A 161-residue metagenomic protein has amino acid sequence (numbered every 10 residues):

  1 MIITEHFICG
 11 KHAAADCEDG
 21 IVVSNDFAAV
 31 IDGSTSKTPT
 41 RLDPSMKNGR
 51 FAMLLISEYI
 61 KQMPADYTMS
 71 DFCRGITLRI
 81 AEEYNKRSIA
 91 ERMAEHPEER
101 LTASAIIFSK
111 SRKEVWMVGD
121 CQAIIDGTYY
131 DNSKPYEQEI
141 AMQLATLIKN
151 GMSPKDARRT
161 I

Functional and structural regions predicted by a protein language model:
M1-I161: PP2C/PPM-type serine/threonine phosphatase catalytic domain
